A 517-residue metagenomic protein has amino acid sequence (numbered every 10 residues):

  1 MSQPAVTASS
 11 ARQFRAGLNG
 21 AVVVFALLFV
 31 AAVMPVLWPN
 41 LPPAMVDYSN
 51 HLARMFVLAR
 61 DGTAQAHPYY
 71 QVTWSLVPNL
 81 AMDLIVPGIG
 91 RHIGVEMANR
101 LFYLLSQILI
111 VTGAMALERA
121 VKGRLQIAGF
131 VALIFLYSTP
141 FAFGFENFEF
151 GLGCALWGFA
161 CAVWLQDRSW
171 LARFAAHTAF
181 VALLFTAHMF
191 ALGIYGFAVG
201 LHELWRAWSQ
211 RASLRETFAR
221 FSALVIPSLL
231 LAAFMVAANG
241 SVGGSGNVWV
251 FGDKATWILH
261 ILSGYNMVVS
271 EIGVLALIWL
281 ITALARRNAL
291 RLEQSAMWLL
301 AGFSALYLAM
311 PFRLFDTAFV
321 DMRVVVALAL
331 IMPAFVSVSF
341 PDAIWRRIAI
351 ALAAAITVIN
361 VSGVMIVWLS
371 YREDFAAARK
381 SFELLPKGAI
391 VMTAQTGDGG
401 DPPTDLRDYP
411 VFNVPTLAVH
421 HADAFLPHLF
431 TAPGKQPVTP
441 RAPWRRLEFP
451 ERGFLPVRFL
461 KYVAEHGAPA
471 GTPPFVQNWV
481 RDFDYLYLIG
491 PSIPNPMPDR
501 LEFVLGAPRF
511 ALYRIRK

Functional and structural regions predicted by a protein language model:
P42-N50, G62-A64, Y70, P78-N79 (+3 more regions): Transmembrane catalytic cores of multi-pass membrane glycosyltransferases and polysaccharide-assembly enzymes
A53-R60, Q71-V95: Short hydrophobic/aromatic helix or loop-helix immediately within or flanking a transmembrane segment in polytopic
L101-V121: Transmembrane-helix motifs of polytopic, lipid-linked glycan transferases
A114-L136: Transmembrane-helix signature of polytopic, membrane-embedded enzymes that assemble or transfer cell-envelope glycans
F143-F150: Short acidic/glycine- and proline-prone juxtamembrane loop motifs at membrane-interface regions of multi-pass membrane
F315-D342: Hydrophobic/aromatic-rich transmembrane helices and adjacent perimembrane loops
A334, V338-V364: Signature aromatic-anchored transmembrane alpha helix within multi-pass, membrane-resident enzymes that catalyze glycan
Y371, F382-P469, F475, W479-P491: Short periplasmic/luminal acceptor-recognition loop of GT-C membrane glycosyltransferases, typified by
